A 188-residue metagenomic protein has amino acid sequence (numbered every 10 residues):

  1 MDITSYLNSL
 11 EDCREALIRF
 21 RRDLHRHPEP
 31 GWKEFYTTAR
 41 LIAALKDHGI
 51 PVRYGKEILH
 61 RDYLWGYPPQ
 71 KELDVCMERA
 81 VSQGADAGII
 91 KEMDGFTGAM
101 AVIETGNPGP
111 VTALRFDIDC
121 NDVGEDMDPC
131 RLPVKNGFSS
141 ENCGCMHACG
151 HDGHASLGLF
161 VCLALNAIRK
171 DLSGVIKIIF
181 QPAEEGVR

Functional and structural regions predicted by a protein language model:
D2-H147, L159, A167-L172: Acidic/His- and Gly-rich active-site-bordering loop/insert found across diverse amide/peptide-bond hydrolases
D152-R188: Acidic/histidine-rich catalytic neighborhood of metal-dependent amide-processing enzymes
